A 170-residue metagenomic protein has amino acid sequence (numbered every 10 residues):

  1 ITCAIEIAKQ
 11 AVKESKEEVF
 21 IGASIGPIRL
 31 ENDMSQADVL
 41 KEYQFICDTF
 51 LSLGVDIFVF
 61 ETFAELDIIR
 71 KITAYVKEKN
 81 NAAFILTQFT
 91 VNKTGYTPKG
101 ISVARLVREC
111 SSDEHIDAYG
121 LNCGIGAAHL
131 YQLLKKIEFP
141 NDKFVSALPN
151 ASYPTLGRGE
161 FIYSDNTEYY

Functional and structural regions predicted by a protein language model:
I1-Y170: Domain-level signal for soluble alpha/beta catalytic cores
